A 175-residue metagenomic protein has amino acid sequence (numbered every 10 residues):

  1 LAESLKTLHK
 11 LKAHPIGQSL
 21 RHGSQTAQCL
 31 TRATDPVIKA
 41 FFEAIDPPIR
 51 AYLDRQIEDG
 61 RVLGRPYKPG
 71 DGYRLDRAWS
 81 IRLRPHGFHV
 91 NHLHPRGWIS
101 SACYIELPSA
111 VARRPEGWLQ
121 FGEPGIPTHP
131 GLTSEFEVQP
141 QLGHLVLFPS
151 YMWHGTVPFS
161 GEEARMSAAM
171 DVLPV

Functional and structural regions predicted by a protein language model:
L1-Y67, F88: Non-heme Fe(II)/2-oxoglutarate
K12, A110-R113: Substrate-binding/catalytic groove segments of enzymes that remodel or degrade extracellular structural polymers
G70-R82: A short glycine-rich, His/Asp/Glu-containing loop-to-beta-strand
A78, I99-S101, M166-M170: Hydrophobic residues positioned within well-ordered beta-strands of beta-sheet architectures
S80-P85, H94-V111, E123-G125: Short, conserved beta-strand element in jelly-roll/cupin
H92-H94, H154: Histidine-centered divalent metal-coordination motifs
R113-G117, P124-V175: Catalytic core of Fe(II)/2-oxoglutarate
